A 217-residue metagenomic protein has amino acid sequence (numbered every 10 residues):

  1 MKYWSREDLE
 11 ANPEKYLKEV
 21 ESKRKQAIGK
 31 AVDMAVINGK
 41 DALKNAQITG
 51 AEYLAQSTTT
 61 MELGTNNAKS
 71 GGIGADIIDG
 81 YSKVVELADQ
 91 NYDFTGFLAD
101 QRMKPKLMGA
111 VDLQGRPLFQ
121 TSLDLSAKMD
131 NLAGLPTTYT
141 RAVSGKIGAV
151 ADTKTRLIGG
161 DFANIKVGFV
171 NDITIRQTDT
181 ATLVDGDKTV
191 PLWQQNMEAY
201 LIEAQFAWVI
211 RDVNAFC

Functional and structural regions predicted by a protein language model:
M1-L87: Alpha-helical scaffold segments that mediate packing/assembly in large oligomeric complexes
R6, Q101, I202-A204: Residues immediately flanking
E10, E14, K18, S22-A27 (+3 more regions): Sequence/fold signature of self-assembling virion shell proteins
V85-Q90, S126-D130: Short, conserved, surface-exposed binding loops centered on an aromatic residue
N91, T95-F97: Extended amphipathic alpha-helical segments with heptad-repeat/coiled-coil character used for oligomerization, fusion
D100, P105-K106, T137: Generic detector of multi-pass transmembrane helix bundles and their immediately adjacent loops in polytopic membrane
